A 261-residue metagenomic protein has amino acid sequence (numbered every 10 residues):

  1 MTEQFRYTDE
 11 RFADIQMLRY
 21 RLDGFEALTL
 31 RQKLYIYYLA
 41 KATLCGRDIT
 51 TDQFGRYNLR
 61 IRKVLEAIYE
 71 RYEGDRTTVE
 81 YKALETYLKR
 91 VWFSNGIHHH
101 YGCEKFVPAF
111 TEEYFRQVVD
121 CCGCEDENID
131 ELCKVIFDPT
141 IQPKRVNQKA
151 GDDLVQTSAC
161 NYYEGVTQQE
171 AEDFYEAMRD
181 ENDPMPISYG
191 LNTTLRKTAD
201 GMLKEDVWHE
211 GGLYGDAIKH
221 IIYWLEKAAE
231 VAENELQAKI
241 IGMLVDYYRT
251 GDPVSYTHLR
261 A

Functional and structural regions predicted by a protein language model:
T2-A199, L203-K204, E210-E230: N-terminal helix-rich structural modules
A42-C45, D246-G251: A short structural micro-motif
T50-T51, V254-Y256: Surface-exposed beta-strand edges and their flanking turn/coil or helix-capping segments
L225-A228, L244, G251-P253: Phosphate-/polyanion-interacting regions in eukaryotic proteins
A238-G242: Short, charged, amphipathic alpha-helical segments
T257-A261: Conserved small/polar residues in nucleotide/adenosyl-binding loops
